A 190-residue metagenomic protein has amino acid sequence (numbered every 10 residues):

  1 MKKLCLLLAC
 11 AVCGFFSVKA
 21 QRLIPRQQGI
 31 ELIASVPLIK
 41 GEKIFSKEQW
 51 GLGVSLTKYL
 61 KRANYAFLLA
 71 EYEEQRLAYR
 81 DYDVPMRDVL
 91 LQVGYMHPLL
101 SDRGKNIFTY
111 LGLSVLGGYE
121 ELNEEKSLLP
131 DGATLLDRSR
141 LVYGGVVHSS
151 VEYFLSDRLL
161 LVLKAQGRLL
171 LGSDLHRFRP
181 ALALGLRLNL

Functional and structural regions predicted by a protein language model:
M1-R26: Cleavable N-terminal export/targeting peptides
A20-L69, R187-N189: Short glycine/proline- and aromatic-enriched beta-strand/turn motifs that initiate or cap beta-hairpins
R26-Q28, S46-L52, P85-L91, I107 (+2 more regions): Residues that define the transmembrane beta-barrel architecture of outer-membrane proteins
I39-E42, L77-V84, D131-D137, R168-S173: Extracellular loop and loop/strand-boundary signature of outer-membrane beta-barrel proteins
L52-V54, L91-Y95, L111, V147-S149 (+2 more regions): Membrane-embedded beta-strands of outer-membrane beta-barrel proteins, especially the hydrophobic/small aromatic
S55-L129, L159, L188-L190: Gram-negative (and chloroplast) outer-membrane scaffold detector with strong preference for beta-barrel transmembrane
Q75, V147-L190: Predominantly the C-terminal beta-signal and adjacent terminal strand-loop region of outer-membrane beta-barrel
L129-S156: Short, positively charged, low-complexity/disordered linker segments
